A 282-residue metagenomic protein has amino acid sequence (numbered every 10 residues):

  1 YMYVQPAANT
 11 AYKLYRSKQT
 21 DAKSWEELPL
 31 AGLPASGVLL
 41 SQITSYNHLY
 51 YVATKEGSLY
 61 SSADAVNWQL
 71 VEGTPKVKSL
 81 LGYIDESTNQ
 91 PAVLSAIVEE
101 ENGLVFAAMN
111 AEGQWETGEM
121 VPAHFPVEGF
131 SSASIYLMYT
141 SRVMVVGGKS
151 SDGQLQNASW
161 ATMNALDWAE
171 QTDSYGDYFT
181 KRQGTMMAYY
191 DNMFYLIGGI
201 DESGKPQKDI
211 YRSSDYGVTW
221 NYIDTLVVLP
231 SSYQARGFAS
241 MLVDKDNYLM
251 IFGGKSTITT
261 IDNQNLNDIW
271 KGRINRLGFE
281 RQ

Functional and structural regions predicted by a protein language model:
Y1-N9, Q19, L30, Y46-E56 (+5 more regions): Glycine-centered tight turns/hairpins at beta-strand boundaries that repeat across beta-rich repeat domains
Y3, I43, V52, S95-A96 (+10 more regions): Hydrophobic strand positions within the blades of repeat-based beta-sheet folds
Y12-R16, S58-S61, G103-A107, Q156-A161 (+2 more regions): A short loop-to-beta-strand structural motif that recurs across blades of beta-propeller domains
K18-E27, S61-L70, A111-E116, T162-A169 (+2 more regions): Asp-box/BNR beta-propeller loop motif
E26-G32, W68-E72, E116-A123, A169-G176 (+1 more regions): A short beta-strand motif characteristic of beta-propeller blades
G32-L40, K78-L80, A123-S131, Y175-G184 (+1 more regions): Short glycine-/Asp-/Thr-/Trp-enriched loop segments that recur within the blades of beta-propeller repeat domains
I43-Y46, L81-N89, S134-Y139, M187-A188 (+1 more regions): Structural signature of eukaryotic scaffold interfaces centered on beta-propeller domains
F238-Q282: Blade-level signature of beta-propeller repeat domains, shared across WD40, Kelch, NHL, RCC1 and BNR/Asp-box propellers
